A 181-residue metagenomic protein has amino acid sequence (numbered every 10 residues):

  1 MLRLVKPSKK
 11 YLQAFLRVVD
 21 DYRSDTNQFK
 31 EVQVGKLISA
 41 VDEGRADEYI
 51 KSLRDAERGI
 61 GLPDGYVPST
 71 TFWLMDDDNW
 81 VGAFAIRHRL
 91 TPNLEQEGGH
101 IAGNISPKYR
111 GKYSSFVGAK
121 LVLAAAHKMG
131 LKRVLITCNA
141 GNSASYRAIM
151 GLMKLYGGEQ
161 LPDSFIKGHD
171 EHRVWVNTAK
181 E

Functional and structural regions predicted by a protein language model:
M1-H100, P107, I166-E181: GNAT-family acyltransferases
R3, A102, L135-T137: Short aromatic/hydrophobic contact patches that present stacked aromatics for nucleic-acid/ligand binding
L94, G103-V117, A140-A144: Conserved glycine-rich acetyl-CoA-binding loop
R110, A119-H127, M150: A conserved short alpha-helix in the GNAT/GCN5 acetyltransferase fold that borders and helps form the acetyl-CoA
A126-C138: Conserved GNAT acetyl-CoA-binding A-motif
A140-Q160: Conserved active-site alpha-helix within GNAT-family acetyltransferase domains
